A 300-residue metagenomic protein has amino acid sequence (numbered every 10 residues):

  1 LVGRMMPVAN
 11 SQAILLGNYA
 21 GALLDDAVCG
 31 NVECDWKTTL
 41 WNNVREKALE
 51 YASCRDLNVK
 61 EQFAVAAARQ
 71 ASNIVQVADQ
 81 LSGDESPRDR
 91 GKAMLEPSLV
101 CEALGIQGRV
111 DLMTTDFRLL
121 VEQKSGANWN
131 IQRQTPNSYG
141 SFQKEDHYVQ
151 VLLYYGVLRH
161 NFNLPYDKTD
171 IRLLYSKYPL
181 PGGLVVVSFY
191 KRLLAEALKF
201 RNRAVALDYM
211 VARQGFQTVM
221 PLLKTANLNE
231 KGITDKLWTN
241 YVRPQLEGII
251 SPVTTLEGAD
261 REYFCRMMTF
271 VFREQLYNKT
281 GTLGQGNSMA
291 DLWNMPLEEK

Functional and structural regions predicted by a protein language model:
L1-F117: Metal-dependent nuclease catalytic cores that hydrolyze phosphodiester bonds in DNA/RNA, characterized by
V2-R4, A9, G17-G21, G30-E46 (+4 more regions): Terminal, basic amphipathic appendages of nucleotide-handling enzymes
P7, S11, R55-Q62, N130 (+7 more regions): Alpha-helix initiation/capping motif
S11, L15, D35, T39 (+7 more regions): Alpha-helix boundary/N-cap detector
Q80-G83, L99, L119-L120, K124 (+1 more regions): Acidic/polar, low-complexity linker and loop regions
R88-R201: Mg2+/Mn2+-dependent nuclease catalytic core
Y190-K300: Accessory, charged alpha-helical segments in nucleic-acid-processing enzymes
